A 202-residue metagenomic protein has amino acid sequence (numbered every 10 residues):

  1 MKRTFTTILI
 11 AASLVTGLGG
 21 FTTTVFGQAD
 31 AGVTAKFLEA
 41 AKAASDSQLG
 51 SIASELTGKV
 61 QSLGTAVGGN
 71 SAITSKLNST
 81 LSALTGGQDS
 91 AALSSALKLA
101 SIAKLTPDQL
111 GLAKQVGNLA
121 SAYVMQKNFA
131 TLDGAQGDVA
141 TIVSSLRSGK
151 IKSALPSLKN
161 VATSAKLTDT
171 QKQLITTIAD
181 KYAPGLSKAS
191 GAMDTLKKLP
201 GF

Functional and structural regions predicted by a protein language model:
M1-I10: Bacterial N-terminal signal peptides that target proteins for export
V15-T24: C-terminal segment of classical bacterial N-terminal signal peptides
T23-L99, K104, G111-K114, F129: Immediate post-signal-peptide N-terminus of mature secreted/exported proteins
A31, V60, L77, A96-L97 (+7 more regions): Generic L/I/V-rich hydrophobic alpha-helical segments across diverse proteins
S45, K181-P184: Mature extracytoplasmic or organellar-lumen-exposed domains after removal of signal/transit peptides
G64, L81, V124, A183-L186: A structural signal for well-ordered alpha-helices, especially hydrophobic packing surfaces of coiled-coils
A100-K166, T170: Extended amphipathic alpha-helical interaction segments
P184-F202: Short, low-complexity, Pro/Ser/Thr/Gly-rich segments in the mature regions of secreted, periplasmic
